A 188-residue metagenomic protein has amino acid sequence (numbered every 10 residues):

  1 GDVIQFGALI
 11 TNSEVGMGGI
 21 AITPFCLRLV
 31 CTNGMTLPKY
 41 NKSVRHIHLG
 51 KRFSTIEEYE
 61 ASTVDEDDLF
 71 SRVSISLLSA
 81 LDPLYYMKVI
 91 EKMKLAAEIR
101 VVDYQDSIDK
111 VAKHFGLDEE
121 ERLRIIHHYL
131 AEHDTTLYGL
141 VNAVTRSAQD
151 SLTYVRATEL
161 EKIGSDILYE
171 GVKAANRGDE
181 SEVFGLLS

Functional and structural regions predicted by a protein language model:
V3-S188: Intrinsically disordered, low-complexity regions enriched in serine/threonine
